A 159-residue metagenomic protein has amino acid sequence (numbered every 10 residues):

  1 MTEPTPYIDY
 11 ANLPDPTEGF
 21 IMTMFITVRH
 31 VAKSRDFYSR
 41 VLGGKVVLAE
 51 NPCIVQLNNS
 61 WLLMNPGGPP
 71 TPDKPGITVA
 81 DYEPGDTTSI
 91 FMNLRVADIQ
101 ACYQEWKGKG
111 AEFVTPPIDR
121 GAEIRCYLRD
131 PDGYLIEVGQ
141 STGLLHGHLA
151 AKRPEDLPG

Functional and structural regions predicted by a protein language model:
T2-T23, K45-L94, Y103-R129, S141-G159: Vicinal oxygen chelate
F20-D36: Short, basic/low-complexity N-terminal boundary segments at the transition from targeting/disordered tails
V28, N93-V96: Short, solvent-exposed loop/helix junctions and linker helices that flank or host conserved functional motifs
K33, I99-Y103: Short, conserved charged micro-motifs
S34-S39, W106, G133: Conserved active-site tyrosine of GNAT-family acetyltransferases
E137-V138: Short glycine-/small-residue motifs
